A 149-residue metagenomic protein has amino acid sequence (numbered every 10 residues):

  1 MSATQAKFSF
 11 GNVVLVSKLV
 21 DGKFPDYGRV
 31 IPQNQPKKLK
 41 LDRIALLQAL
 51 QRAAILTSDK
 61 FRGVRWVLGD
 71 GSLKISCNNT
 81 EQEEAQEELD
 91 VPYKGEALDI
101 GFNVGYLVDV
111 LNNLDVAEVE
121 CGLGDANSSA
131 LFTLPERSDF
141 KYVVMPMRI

Functional and structural regions predicted by a protein language model:
M1-V20, Q35-I149: DNA polymerase processivity clamps
V30-N34: Short hinge/gating elements
